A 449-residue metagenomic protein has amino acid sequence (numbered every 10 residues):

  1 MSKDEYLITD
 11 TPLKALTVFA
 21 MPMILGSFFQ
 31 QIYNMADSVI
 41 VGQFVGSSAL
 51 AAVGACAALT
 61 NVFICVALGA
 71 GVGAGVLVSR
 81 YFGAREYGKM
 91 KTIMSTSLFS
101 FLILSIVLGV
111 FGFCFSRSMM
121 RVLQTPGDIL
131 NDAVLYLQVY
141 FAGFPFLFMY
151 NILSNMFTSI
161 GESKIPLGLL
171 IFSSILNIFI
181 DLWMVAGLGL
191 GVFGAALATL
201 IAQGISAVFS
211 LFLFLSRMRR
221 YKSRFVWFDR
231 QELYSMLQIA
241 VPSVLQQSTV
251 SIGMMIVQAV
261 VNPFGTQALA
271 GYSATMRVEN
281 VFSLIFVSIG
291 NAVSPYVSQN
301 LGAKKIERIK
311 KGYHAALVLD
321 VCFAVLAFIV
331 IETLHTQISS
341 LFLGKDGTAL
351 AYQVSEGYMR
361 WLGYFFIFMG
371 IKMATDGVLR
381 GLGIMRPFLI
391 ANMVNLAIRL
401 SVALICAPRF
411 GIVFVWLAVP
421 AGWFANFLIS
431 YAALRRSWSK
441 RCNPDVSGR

Functional and structural regions predicted by a protein language model:
M1-A20, V78-G143, G187-V241, V297-Y364 (+1 more regions): Short alpha-helical transmembrane segments in multi-pass integral membrane proteins
L7-F44, A58-G73, L77, L102-G109 (+4 more regions): N-terminal transmembrane alpha-helices
V18, V41-N61, G127-D132, V192-F193 (+4 more regions): Interfacial/gating helices of multi-pass transporter permease domains
V18-D37, V139, Y150, S173 (+4 more regions): Transmembrane helical elements of multi-pass membrane transporters/channels
F28, I32-L50, M120-G127, W183-L190 (+6 more regions): Helix-terminus/linker motif at the lipid-water interface of multi-pass membrane proteins
L50-V110, L147-P166, G271-H335, M369-G383 (+1 more regions): Small-residue-rich hydrophobic transmembrane alpha-helices
V62-C65, N177-D181, S206-L211, V281-L284 (+3 more regions): Hydrophobic transmembrane alpha-helices of multi-pass small-molecule transporters
G71, Y140-T158, P166-S174, A195-V208 (+4 more regions): Short runs within selected transmembrane alpha-helices of multi-pass transporters and secretion channels
